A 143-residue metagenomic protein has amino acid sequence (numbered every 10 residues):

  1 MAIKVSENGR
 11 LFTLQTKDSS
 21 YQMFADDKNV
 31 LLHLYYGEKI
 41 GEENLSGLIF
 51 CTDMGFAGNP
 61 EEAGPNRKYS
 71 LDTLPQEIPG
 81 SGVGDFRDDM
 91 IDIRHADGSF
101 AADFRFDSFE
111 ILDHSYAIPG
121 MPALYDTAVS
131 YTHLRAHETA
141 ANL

Functional and structural regions predicted by a protein language model:
M1-G9: Short, Gly/Pro- and small/polar-rich lid/capping loops
G9-L124: Acidic-aromatic substrate-binding/catalytic surfaces of carbohydrate-active enzymes
A128-V129: Acidic, proline/serine/threonine- and glycine-rich low-complexity intrinsically disordered segments
T132-T139: Conserved small/polar residues in nucleotide/adenosyl-binding loops
